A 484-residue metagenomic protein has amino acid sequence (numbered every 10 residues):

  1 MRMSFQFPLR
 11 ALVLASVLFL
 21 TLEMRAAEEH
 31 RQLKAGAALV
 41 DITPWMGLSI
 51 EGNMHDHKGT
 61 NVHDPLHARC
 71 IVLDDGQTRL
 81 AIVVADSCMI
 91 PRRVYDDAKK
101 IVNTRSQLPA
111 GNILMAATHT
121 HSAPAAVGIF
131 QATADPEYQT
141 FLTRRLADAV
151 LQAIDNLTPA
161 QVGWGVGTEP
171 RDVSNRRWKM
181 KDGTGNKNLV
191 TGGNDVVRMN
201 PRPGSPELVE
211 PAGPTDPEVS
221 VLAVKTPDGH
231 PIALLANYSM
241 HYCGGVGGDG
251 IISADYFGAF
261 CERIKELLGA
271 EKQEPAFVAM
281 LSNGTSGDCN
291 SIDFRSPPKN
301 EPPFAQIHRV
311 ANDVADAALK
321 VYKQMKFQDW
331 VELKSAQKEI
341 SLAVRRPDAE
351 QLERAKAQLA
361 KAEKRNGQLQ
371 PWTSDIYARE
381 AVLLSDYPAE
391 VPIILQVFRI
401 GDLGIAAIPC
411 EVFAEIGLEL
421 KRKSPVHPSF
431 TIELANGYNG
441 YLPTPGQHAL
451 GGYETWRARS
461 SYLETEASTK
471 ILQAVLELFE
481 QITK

Functional and structural regions predicted by a protein language model:
M1-V13: Bacterial N-terminal signal peptides that target proteins for export
R10-E23: Bacterial N-terminal signal peptides
A26-K484: Non-catalytic substrate/cofactor recognition surfaces at enzyme active-site rims
